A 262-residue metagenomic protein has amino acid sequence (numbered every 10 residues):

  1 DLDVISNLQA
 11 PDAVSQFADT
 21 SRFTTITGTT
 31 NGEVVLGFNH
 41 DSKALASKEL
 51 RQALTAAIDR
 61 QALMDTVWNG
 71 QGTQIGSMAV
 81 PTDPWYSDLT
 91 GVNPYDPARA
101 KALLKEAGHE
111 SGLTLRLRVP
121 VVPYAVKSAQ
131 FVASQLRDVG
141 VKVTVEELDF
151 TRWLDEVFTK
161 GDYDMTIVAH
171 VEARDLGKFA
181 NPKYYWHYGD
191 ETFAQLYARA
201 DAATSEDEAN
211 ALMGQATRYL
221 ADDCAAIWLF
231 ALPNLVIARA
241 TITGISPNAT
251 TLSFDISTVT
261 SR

Functional and structural regions predicted by a protein language model:
D1-S42, T151, M165, A169: Extracellular/periplasmic solute-recognition and catalytic clefts
L2, G37-A44, L50-A53, W85-N93 (+3 more regions): Second-shell loop/turn segments in exported
V14-I26, K160-D164, D175-Y185, R239-T243: Ligand-binding "clamshell"
T20, N31-G76, L103, T114-A125 (+1 more regions): Alpha-helical secondary-structure segments
E49, K142-W153, G177-A240, R262: Extracytoplasmic/peripheral linker and loop segments enriched in polar/acidic and small residues with frequent Thr/Pro
T73-E106, V122-K127: Structural transition elements
P84, K105-E172: Ligand/substrate-recognition segments at binding pockets and active sites
V236-R262: Long beta-strand-rich cores associated with HINT superfamily self-processing modules
